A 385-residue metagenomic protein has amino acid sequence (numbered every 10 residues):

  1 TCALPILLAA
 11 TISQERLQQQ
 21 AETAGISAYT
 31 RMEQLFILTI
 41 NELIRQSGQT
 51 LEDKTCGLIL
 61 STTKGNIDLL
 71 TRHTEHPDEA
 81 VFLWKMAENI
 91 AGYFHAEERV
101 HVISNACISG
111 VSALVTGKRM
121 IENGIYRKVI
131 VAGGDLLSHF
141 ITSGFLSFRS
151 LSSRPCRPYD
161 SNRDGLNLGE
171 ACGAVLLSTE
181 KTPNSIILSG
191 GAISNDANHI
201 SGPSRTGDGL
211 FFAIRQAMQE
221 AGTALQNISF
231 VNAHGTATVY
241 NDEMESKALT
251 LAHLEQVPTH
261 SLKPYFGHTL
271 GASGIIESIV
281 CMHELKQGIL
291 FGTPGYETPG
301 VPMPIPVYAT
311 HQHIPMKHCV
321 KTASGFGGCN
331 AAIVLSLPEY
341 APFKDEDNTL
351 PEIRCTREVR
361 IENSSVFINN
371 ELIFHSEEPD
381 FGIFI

Functional and structural regions predicted by a protein language model:
T1-L8, L151, P155-A221, F230 (+1 more regions): Condensing-enzyme catalytic core mediating Claisen C-C bond formation in acyl metabolism
A3-L60, A213-L225, A252, V359-I385: Conserved active-site "lid/cap" helical segment
A3-Q34, G65-T116, I125, I141-L168 (+2 more regions): Conserved catalytic cysteine-centered active-site region of acyl-thioester-dependent Claisen-condensing enzymes
G25-I26, T71-T74, E97-V115, C156-A171 (+9 more regions): Cysteine-centered functional microenvironments
I40, L58, G110, G117 (+11 more regions): Conserved small-residue
Q46-I59, E88-R99, E122-I130, L151-D160 (+5 more regions): Structural signature of cysteine-dependent C-C bond-forming condensing enzymes
L60-T62, A132, A233-A237: Glycine-rich beta-strand-to-loop/alpha-helix junction loops that act as flexible
T63-G65, A106-S109, R119, G134-L137 (+2 more regions): Short acidic/polar capping segments at secondary-structure boundaries
